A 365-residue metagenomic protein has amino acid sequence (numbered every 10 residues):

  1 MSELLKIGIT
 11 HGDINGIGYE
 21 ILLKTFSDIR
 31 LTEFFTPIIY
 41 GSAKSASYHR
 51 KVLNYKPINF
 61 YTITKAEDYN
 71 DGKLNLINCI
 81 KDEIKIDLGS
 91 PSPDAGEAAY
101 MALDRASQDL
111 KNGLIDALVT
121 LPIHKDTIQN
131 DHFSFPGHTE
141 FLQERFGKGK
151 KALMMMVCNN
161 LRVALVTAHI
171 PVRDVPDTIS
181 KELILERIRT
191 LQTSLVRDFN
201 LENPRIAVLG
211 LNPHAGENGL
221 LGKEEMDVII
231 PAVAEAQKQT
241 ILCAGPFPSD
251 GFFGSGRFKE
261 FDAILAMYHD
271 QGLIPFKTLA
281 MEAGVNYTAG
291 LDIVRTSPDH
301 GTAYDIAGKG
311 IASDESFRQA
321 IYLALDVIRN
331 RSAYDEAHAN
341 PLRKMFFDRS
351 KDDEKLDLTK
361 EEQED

Functional and structural regions predicted by a protein language model:
M1-H138, E182-M267, Q271-K277, A283-G284 (+3 more regions): Contiguous, glycine/small-aliphatic-enriched amphipathic segments in soluble metabolic enzymes
Q129-L153: Glycine/threonine-rich beta-strand-loop-alpha-helix active-site module that forms ligand/phosphate-binding
R145-L161, L291-D305: Short, flexible loop segments at boundaries between secondary-structure elements
M156-R187: Ligand-binding beta-strand-loop-alpha-helix segment within the catalytic cores of soluble metabolic enzymes
